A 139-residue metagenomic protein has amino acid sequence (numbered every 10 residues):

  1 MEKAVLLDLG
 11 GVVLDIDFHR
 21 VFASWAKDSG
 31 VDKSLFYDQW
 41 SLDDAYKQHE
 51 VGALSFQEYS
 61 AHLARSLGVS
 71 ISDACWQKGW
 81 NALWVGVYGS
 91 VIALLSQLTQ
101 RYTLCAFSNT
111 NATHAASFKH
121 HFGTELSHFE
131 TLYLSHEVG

Functional and structural regions predicted by a protein language model:
M1-S41, R65-S66: Active-site neighborhood of HAD-like aspartate-dependent phosphohydrolases
E2, Y102, F129-E130: Short, well-ordered alpha-helix to beta-strand connector turns
D8-G11, G52, L98, A106 (+1 more regions): Generic structural signal for small/hydrophobic residues in well-ordered secondary structure, especially within
V13, L83-G86, G139: Glycine-/small-residue-rich active-site loops that bind phosphorylated ligands and cofactors
F22, W40, S60-L63, W80 (+1 more regions): Hydrophobic alpha-helical core bundles mediating ligand binding, dimerization, or RNAP-core interactions
Y46-W76: A metal-dependent, Asp-based hydrolase signature
D73-K119: Substrate-recognition element of Asp-dependent hydrolases with the DxDx(T/V) motif
A112-G139: Substrate-recognition "cap/lid" segment bordering the active-site pocket of phosphatases
